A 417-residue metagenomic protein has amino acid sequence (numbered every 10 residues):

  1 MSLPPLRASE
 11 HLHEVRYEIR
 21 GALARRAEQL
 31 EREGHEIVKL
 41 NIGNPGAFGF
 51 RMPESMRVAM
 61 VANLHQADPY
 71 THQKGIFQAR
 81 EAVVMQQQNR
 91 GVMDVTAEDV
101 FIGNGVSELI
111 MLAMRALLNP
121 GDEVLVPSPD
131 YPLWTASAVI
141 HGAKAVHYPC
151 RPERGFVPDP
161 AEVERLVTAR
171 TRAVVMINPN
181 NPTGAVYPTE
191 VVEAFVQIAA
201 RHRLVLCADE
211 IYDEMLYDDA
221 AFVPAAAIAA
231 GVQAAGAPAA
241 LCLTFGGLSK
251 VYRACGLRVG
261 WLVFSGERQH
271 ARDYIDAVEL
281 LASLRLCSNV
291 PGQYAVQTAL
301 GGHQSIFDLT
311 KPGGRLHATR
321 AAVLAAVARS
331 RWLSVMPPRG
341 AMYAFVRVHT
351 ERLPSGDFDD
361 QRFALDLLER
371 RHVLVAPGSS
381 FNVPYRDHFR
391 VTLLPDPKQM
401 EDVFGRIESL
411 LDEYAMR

Functional and structural regions predicted by a protein language model:
S2-G105, L112, C287, A299-H303 (+1 more regions): N-terminal small-domain helix-loop-helix segment of the aminotransferase-like
L23, L40, M60, V83 (+13 more regions): Generic structural signal for small/hydrophobic residues in well-ordered secondary structure, especially within
L30-E33, H141, R201-H202, S330 (+2 more regions): Helix C-cap/helix->beta junction micro-motif
R57, A229-G314, L324-A326, L411: Conserved core segment of the aminotransferase class I/II
A67-Q197, E214-V232, R406, M416: Conserved core of the PLP fold type I
D122, A143, R201-L204, P238-A240: A short helix->loop->beta-strand "cap" motif at the edges of active sites that frequently abuts
Q297, G313-L324, V335-E351, Y385: Conserved glycine-rich beta-strand-loop-beta hairpin in the small C-terminal domain of fold type I
G356-R362, D366-V375, S379-R417: PLP-dependent enzyme catalytic core of the Aspartate aminotransferase-like
